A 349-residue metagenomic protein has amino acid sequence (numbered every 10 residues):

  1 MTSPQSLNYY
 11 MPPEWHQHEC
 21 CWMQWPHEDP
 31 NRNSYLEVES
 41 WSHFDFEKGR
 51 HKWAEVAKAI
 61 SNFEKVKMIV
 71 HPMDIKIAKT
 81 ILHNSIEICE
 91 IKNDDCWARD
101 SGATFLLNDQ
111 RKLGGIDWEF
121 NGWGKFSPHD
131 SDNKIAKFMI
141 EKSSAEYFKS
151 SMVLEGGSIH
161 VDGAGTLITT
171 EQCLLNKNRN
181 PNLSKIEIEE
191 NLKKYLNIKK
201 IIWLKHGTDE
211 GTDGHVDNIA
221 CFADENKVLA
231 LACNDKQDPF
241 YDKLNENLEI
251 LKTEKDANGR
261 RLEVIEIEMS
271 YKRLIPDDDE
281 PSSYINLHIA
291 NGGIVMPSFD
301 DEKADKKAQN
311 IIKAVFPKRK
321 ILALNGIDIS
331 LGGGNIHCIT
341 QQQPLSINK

Functional and structural regions predicted by a protein language model:
M1-K349: The feature marks the mature, well-folded catalytic cores of soluble enzymes
